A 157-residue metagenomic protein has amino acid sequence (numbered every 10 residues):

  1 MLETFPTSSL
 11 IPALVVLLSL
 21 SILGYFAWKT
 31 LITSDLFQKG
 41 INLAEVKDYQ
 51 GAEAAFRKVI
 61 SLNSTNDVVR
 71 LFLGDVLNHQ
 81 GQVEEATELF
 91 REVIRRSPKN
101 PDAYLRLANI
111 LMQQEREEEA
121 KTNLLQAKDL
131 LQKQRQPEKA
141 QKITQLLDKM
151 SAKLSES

Functional and structural regions predicted by a protein language model:
M1-L36, E156-S157: Long, contiguous interaction/recruitment modules in multidomain scaffold/adaptor proteins
K29-V68, F72, H79: Alpha-helical segment of the N-proximal tetratricopeptide repeat
K58-S61, R91-R95, D129: Conserved structural position within tetratricopeptide repeats
N109-Q136, K142-K149: TPR/TPR-like (Sel1-like) alpha-helical repeat modules
